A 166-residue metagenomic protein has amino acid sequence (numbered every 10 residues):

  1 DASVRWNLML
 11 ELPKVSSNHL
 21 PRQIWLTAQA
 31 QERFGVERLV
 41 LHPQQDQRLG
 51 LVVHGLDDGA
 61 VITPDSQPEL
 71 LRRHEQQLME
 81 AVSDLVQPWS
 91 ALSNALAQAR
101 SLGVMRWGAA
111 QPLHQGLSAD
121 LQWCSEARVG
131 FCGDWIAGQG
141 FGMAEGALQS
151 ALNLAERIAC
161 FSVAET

Functional and structural regions predicted by a protein language model:
D1, L41-H42, D120-W123: Short secondary-structure boundary/capping segments
S3, N7-D65, Q77, A81-V86: Active-site substrate-recognition segment that forms the wall of the catalytic cavity or substrate channel
D46-T166: Conserved flavin/dinucleotide-binding core of flavoenzymes
